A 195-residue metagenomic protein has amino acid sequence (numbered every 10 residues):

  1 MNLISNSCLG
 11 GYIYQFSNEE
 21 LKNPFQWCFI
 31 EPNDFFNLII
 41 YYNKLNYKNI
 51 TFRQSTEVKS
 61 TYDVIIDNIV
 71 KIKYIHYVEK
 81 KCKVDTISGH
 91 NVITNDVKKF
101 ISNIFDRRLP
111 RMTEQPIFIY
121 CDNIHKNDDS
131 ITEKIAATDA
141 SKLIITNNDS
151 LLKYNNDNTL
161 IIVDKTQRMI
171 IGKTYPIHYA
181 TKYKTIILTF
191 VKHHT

Functional and structural regions predicted by a protein language model:
M1-T195: Extracellular glycan-modifying ectodomains
